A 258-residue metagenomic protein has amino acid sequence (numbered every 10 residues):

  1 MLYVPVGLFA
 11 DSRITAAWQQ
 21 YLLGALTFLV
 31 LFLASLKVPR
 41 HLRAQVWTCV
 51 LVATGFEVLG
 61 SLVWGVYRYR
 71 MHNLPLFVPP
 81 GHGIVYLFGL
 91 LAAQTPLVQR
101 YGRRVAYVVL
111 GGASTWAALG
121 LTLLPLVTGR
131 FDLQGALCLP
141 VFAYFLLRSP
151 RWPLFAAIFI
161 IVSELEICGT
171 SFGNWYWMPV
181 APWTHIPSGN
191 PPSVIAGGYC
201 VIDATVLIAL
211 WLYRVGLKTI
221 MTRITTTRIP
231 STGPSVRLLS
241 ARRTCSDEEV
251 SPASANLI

Functional and structural regions predicted by a protein language model:
M1-C245, A253-I258: Aromatic-rich, lipid-facing transmembrane alpha helices and their immediate juxtamembrane interface loops in integral
